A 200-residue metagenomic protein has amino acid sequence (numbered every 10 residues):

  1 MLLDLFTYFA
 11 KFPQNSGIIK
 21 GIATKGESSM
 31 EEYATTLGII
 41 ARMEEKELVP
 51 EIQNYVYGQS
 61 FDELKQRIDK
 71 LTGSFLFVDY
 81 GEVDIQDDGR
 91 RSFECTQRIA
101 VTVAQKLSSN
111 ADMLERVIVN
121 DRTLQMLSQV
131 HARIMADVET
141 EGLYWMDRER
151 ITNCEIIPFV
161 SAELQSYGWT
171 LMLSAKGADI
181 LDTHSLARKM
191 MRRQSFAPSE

Functional and structural regions predicted by a protein language model:
M1-G89, M190-E200: Small/polar-rich, solvent-exposed N-terminal microdomains that initiate assembly or binding
L3, S166-E200: C-terminal tail/extension regions appended to the core domain(s) of diverse proteins
F9-Q14, I99, T123, L127: Extended low-complexity, serine/threonine- and proline-enriched intrinsically disordered segments
D84-S92, P158-Q165: Exposed beta-sheet edge/beta-hairpin loop segments within beta-rich domains
I85-Q86, S108-A111, I180-D182: Eukaryotic short linear interaction motifs
R91-T96, A104-R133: Extracellular/virion structural assembly segments
F93-S108, L164-D179: Oligomerization/assembly interface segments of phage tail-like spikes and tubes
I118-G177: Acidic-leaning, charged glycine-interspersed low-complexity segments
